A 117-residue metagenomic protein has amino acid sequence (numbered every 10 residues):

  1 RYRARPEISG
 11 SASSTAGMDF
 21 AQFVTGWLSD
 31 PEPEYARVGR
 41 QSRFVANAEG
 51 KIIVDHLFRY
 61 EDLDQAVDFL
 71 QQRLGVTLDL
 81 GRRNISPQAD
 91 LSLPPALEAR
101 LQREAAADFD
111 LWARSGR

Functional and structural regions predicted by a protein language model:
R1-Q88: PAPS-dependent sulfotransferase catalytic domain
L78-R117: Charged phosphate-binding loop/patch that engages nucleotide di/tri-phosphates or the phosphate backbone of nucleic
